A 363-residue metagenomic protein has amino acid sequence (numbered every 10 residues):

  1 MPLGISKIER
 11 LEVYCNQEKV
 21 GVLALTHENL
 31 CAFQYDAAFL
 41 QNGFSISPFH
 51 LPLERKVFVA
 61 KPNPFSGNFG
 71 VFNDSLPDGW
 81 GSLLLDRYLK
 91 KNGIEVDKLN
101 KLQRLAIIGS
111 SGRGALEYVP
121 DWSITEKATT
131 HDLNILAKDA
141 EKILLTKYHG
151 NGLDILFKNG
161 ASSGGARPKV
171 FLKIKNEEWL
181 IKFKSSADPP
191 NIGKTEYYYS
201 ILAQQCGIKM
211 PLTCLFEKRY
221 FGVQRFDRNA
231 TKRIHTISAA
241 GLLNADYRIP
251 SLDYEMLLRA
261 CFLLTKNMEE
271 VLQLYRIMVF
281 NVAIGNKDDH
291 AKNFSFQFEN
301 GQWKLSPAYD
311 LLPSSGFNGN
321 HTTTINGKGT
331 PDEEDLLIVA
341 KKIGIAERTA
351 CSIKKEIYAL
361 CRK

Functional and structural regions predicted by a protein language model:
M1-A291, S295-K363: Phosphate/dinucleotide-binding and metal-coordinating scaffold of catalytic cores in nucleotide-dependent enzymes
